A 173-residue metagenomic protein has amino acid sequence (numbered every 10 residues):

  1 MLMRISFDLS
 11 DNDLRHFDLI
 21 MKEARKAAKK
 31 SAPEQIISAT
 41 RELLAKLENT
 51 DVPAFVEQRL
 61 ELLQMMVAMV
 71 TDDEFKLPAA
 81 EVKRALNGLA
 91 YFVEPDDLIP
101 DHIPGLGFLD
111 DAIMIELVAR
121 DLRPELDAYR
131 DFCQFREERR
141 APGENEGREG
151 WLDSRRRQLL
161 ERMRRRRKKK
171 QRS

Functional and structural regions predicted by a protein language model:
M1-K83, R120-S173: Terminal, membrane-proximal amphipathic helices and intrinsically disordered targeting/regulatory segments
K83, G88-I115: Membrane-inserting effector segments that mediate pore formation, membrane fusion, or transient membrane insertion
